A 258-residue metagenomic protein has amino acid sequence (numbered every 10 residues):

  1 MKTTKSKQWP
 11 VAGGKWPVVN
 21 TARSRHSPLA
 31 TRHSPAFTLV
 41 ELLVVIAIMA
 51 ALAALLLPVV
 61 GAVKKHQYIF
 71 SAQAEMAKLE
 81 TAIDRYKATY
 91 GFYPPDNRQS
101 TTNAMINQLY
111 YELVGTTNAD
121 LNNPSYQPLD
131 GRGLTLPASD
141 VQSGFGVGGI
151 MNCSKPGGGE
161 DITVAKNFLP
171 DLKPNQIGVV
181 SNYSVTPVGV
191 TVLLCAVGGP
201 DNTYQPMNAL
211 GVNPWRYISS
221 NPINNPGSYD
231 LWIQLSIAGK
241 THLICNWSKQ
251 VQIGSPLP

Functional and structural regions predicted by a protein language model:
M1-F37: N-terminal leader/signal peptides at the extreme start of proteins
Q8, K15-V19, F37, E41 (+5 more regions): Low-complexity, intrinsically disordered short peptide segments enriched in small/polar/basic residues
P10, V19, T31, E41 (+4 more regions): Generic detector of low-complexity/intrinsically disordered segments and short hydrophobic N-terminal stretches
P35-V63, A72: N-terminal single-pass transmembrane signal-anchor helix
A72-P258: N-terminal pilin/flagellin-like segments and related low-complexity appendage regions
